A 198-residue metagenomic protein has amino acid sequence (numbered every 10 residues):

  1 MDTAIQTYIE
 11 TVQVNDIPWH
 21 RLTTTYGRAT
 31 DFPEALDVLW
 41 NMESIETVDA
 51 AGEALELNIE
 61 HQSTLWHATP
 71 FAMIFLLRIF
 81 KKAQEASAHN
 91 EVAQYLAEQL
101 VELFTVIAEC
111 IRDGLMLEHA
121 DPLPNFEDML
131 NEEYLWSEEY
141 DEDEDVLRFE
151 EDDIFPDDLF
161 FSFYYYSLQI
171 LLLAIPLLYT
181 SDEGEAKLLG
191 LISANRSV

Functional and structural regions predicted by a protein language model:
M1-T47: N-terminal "cap/leader" segments of large eukaryotic alpha-helical scaffolds
E10, I45-L57, F104: HEAT-repeat alpha-solenoid elements in large eukaryotic scaffold proteins
E10-T23, L36, A54-T64, E150-S162 (+1 more regions): Boundary/linker elements of alpha-helical solenoid repeat scaffolds
T24, W40-G52, L65, T69 (+3 more regions): Helix-start/N-cap signature of alpha-helical segments
P33-I45, I74-A86, P176-Y179: HEAT/HEAT-like alpha-solenoid repeats
N58-Q62, I79, A83, V106-G114 (+2 more regions): Residue-level signature of the C-terminal ends
H67-L76, M116-D121: Short sequence/structural elements of tandem HEAT/ARM alpha-solenoid repeats
Q94, V101-L177: Acidic, serine/threonine- and proline-enriched intrinsically disordered linkers and terminal tails in large eukaryotic
